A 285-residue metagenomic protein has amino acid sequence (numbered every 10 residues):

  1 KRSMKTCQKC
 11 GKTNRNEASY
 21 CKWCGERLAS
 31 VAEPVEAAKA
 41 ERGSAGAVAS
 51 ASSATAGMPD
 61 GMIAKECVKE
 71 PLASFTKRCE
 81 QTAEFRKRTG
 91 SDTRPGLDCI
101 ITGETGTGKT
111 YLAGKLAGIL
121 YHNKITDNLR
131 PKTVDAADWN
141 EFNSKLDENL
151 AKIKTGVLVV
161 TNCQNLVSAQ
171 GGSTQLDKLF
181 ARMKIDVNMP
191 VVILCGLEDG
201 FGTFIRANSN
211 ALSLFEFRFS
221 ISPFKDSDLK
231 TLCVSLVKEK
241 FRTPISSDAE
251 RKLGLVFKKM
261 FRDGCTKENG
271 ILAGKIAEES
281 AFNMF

Functional and structural regions predicted by a protein language model:
C24-V35: Short Cys/His-rich micro-motifs in 6-15 aa windows
G57-L97: Pre-Walker A (pre-P-loop) alpha-helix and adjacent loop at the N terminus of AAA/AAA+ ATPase modules, a conserved
R94-L129: Walker A/P-loop
I119-N149: AAA+/P-loop NTPase substrate/partner-engagement loops
W139-V160, D177-K184: Conserved alpha-helical scaffold flanking the Walker A/P-loop in AAA+ ATPase domains
V159-T161, P190-E198: Structural recognition of the conserved hydrophobic beta-strand(s) that form the central parallel beta-sheet of P-loop
R206-P223: A short helix-turn-beta junction within AAA+ P-loop NTPase domains corresponding to the substrate/partner-engaging
P223, C233-F285: Conserved AAA+ ATPase small/helical "lid" subdomain
